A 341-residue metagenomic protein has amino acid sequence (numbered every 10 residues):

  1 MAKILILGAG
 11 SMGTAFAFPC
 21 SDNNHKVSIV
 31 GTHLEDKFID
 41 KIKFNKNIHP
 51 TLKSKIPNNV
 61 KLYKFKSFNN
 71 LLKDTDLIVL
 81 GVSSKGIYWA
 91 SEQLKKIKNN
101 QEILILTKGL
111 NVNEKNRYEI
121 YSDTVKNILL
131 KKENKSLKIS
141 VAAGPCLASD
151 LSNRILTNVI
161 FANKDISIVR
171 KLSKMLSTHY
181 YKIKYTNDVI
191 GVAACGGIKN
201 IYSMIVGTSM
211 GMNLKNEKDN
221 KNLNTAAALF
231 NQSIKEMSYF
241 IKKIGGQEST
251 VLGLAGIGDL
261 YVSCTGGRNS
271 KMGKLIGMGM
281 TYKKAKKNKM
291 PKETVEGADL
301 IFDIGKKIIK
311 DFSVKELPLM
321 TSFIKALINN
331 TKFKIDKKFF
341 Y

Functional and structural regions predicted by a protein language model:
M1-K55, V60-K66, N113, T124 (+1 more regions): NAD(P)+-binding Rossmann beta1-loop-alpha1 motif at the extreme N-terminus of oxidoreductases
L7, S11, A15, K37 (+13 more regions): Conserved active-site and cofactor/substrate-binding residues in soluble primary-metabolism enzymes
G8, G31, T107, A143 (+1 more regions): Short beta-strand/turn micro-motifs composed of small residues that flank or help shape donor/cofactor-binding pockets
S11-M12, F16-P19, Q93-L104, G277-M278 (+1 more regions): P-loop/Walker A phosphate-binding loop and immediately adjacent motor/lid segment at beta-alpha junctions
Y63-K73, L77-I155, L172: Rossmann-like NAD(P)(H) cofactor-binding subdomain of soluble oxidoreductases
K131-K138, L156-S249: Internal alpha-helical scaffold of NAD(P)-dependent oxidoreductase catalytic cores
K199, V206-M210, L214, N231-Q232 (+1 more regions): NAD(P)-dependent Rossmann-like dehydrogenase/reductase catalytic/cofactor-binding core
